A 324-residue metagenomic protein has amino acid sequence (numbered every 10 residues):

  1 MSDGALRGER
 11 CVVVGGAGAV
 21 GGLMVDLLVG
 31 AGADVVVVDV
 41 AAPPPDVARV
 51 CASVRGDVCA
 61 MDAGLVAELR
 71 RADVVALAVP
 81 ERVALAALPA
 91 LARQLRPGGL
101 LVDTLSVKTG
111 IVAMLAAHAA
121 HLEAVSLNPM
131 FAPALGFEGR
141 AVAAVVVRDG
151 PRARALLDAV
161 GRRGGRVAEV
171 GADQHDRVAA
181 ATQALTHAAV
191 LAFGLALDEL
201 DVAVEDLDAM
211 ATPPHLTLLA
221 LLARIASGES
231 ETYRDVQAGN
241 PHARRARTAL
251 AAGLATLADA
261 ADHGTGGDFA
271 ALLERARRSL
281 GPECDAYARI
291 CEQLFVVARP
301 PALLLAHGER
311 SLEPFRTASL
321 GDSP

Functional and structural regions predicted by a protein language model:
A17: Conserved glycine-rich cofactor-binding loop
G21-G22: N-terminal Rossmann-fold NAD(P) dinucleotide-binding loop
A31-R49: NAD(P)-binding Rossmann-fold cofactor-contacting core
D62-A92: Rossmann-like NAD(P)-binding element
L91-I111: ADP-ribose/adenylate-binding Rossmann-like module
V107-A179: Rossmann-fold dinucleotide-binding core
R140, H175-S227: Active-site-proximal catalytic alpha-helix in oxidoreductases
D208-D285: Interdomain hinge/lid region at the active-site interface of Rossmann-like NAD(P)-dependent oxidoreductases
